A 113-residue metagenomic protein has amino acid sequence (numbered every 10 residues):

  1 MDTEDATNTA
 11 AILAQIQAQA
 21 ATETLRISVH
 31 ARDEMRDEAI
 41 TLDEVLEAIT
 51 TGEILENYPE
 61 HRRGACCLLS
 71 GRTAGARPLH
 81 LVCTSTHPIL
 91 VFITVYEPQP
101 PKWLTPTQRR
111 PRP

Functional and structural regions predicted by a protein language model:
M1-P113: Ribonuclease/tRNase effector modules and their secretory precursors
